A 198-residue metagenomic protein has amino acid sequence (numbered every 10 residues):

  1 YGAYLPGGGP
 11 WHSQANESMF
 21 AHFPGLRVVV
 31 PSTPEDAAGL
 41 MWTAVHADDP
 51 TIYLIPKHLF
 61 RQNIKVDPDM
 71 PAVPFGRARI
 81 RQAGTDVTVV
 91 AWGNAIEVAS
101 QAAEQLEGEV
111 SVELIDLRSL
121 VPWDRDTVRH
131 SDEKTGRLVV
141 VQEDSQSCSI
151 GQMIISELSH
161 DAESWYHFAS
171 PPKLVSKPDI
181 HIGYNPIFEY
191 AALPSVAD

Functional and structural regions predicted by a protein language model:
Y1-A47, S111, K177, I182: Conserved thiamine diphosphate
Y4, K57-D198: Thiamine diphosphate
